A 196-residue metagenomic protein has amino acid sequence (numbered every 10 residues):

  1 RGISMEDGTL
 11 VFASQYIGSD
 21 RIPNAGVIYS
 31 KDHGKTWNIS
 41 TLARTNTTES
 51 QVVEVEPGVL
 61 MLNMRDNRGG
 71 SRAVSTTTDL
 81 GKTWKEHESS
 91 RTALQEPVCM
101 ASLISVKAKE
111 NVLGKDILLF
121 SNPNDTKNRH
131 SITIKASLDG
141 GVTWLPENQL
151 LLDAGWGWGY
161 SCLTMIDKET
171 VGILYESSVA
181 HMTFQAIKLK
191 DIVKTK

Functional and structural regions predicted by a protein language model:
R1-K196: Asp-box/BNR beta-propeller blade signature and adjacent active/binding-site loops in extracellular glycan-interacting
